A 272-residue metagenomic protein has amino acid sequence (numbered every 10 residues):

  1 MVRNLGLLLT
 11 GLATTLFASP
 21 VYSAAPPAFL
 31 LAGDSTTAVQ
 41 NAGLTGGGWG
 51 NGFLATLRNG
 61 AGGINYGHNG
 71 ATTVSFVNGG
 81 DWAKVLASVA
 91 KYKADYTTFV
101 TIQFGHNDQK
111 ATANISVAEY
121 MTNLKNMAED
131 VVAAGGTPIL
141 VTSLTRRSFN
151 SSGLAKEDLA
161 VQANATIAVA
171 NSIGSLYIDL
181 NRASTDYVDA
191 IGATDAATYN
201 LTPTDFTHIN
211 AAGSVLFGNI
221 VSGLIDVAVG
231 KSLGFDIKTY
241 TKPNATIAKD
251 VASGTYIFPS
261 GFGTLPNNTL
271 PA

Functional and structural regions predicted by a protein language model:
M1-A24: Fungal secretory targeting signals
S19-N69, V85-A94: Serine-esterase "nucleophile elbow" of acetyl-processing enzymes
A24, L57-R58, K91-Y96, A133 (+3 more regions): Extracellular/periplasmic catalytic domains that process cell-envelope and extracellular macromolecules
A28-G33, T37-A38, A61-G67, T97-F104 (+6 more regions): Structural recognition of the beta-strand scaffold that forms the well-ordered cores of secreted hydrolase catalytic
S35, E119-E129, A133, V161-A168: Alpha-helical scaffolding segments of alpha/beta enzyme cores, especially the outer helices of TIM-barrel or partial
V39-A42, T73-F76, D108-V117, V141 (+2 more regions): Extracytoplasmic/secreted cell-surface and envelope-processing proteins
N78-T122, R146: Oxyanion-hole/transition-state-stabilizing segment in secreted/luminal serine hydrolases and related acyltransferases
T145-A272: Catalytic His-Asp segment of secreted/periplasmic serine-dependent ester chemistry enzymes
